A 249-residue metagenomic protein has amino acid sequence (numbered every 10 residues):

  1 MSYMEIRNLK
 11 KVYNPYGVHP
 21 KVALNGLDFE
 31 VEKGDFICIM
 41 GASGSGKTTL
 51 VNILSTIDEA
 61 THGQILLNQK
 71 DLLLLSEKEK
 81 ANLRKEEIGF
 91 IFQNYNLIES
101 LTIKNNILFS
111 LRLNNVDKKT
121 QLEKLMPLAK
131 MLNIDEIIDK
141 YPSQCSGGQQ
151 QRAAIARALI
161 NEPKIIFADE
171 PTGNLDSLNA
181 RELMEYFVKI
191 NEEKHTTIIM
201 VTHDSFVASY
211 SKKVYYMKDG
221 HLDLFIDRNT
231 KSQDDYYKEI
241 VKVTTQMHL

Functional and structural regions predicted by a protein language model:
Y3, V12-G26: A short, flexible loop at the N-terminus of ABC-type nucleotide-binding domains that lies
S55: Helix-to-loop junction immediately C-terminal to a conserved catalytic motif
G63-D71: Conserved ABC transporter NBD signature motif
L101-F109: Short coil-to-helix segment of the ABC ATPase nucleotide-binding domain corresponding to the Q-loop/switch region
Y141-C145, Q149-Q151: Conserved ABC ATPase signature
I160-K164: A short, proline-enriched helix->beta-strand linker immediately N-terminal to the Walker B motif in ABC-type P-loop
I166-D169: Catalytic Walker B motif of ABC-type/P-loop ATPase nucleotide-binding domains
